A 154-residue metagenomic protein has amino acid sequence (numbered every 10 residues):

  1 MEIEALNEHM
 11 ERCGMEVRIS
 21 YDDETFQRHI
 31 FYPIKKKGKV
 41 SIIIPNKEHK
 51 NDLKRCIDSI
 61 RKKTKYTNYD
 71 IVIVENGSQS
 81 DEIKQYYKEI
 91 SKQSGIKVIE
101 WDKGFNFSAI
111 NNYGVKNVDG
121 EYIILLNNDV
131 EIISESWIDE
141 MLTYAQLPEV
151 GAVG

Functional and structural regions predicted by a protein language model:
M1-E4: Nucleotide-sugar-dependent glycosyltransferase catalytic core
E8-K62: N-proximal low-complexity "stem/linker" segments adjacent to membrane-targeting elements
E48, V74-Q79, F105, D129: Conserved short acidic donor-positioning loop in nucleotide-sugar-dependent glycosyltransferases
R61-E100: Acidic donor-binding segment of Leloir-type glycosyltransferases
W101, L126-N128: Catalytic metal- and UDP-sugar-binding loop of GT-A-like glycosyltransferases, i.e., residues flanking the conserved
W101-V118: Glycine-rich, basic loop-to-helix element that forms the pyrophosphate-binding segment of sugar-nucleotide handling
I123: Short aromatic/hydrophobic "clamp" motif used to bind/position activated sugar donors
V130-G154: Conserved donor NDP-sugar-binding/catalytic core segment of glycosyltransferases
